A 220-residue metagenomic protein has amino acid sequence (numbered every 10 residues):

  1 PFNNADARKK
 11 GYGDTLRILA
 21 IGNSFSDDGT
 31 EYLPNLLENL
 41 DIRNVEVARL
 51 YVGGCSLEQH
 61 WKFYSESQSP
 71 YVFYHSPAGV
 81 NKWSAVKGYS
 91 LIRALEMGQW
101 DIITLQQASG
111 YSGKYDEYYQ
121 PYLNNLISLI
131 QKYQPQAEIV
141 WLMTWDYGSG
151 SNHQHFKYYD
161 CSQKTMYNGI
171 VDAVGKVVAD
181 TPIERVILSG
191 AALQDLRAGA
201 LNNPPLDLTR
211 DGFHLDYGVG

Functional and structural regions predicted by a protein language model:
G11-Y12: Beta-strand-rich non-transmembrane domains
T15-R17, E46: Residues that mark the start of a beta-strand
L19-I21, L142: Short hydrophobic segments within beta-strands
S24: Catalytic nucleophile serine of serine hydrolases, specifically the conserved "nucleophile elbow" pentapeptide
D27-P121: Conserved SGNH/GDSL esterase-like catalytic core that processes O-acyl groups on lipids and polysaccharides
K87-Y217: Alpha-helical cap/lid subdomain in secreted, periplasmic, or secretory-pathway luminal O-acyl-processing enzymes
